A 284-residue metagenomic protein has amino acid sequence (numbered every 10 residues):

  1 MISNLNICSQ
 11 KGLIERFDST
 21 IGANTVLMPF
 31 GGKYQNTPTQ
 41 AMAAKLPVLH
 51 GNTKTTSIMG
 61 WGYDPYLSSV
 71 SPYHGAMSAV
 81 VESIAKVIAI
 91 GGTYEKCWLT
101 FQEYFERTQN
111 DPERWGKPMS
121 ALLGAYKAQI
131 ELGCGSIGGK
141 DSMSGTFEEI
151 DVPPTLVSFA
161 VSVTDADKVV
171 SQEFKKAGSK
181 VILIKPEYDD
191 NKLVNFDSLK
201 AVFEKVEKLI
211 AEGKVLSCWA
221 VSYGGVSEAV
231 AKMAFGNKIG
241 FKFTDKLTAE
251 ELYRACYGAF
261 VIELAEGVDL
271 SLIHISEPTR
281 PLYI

Functional and structural regions predicted by a protein language model:
M1-L272, S276, R280: Glycine/proline-enriched, intrinsically flexible loops and inter-domain linkers
